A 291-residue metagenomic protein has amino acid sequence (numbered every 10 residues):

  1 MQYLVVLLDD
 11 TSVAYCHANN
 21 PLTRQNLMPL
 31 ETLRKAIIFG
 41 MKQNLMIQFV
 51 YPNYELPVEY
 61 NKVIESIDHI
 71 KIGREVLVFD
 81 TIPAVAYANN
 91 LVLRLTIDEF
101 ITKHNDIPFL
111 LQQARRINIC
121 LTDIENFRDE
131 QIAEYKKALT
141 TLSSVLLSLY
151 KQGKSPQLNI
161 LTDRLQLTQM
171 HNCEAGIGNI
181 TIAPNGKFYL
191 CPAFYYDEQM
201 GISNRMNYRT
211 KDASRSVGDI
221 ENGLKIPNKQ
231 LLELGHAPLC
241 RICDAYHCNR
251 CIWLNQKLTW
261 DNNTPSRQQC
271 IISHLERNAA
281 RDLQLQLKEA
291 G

Functional and structural regions predicted by a protein language model:
M1-K35, F39-Q43: Canonical Radical SAM [4Fe-4S] cluster-binding loop centered on the CxxxCxxC motif and its immediate flanking residues
Y3, L30-A133: Radical SAM/AdoMet-radical enzyme domain recognition
N118-A133, P156-Q169, A193-Q199: Flexible glycine/acidic-rich beta-alpha junction loops that bind and position SAM and/or redox cofactors in anaerobic
A138-R164, A193-H247: C-terminal accessory region of radical SAM enzymes
C173-I177: Short, small/polar residue-rich loop motifs at catalytic or cofactor-binding pockets
A183: Short, acidic, Ser/Thr-enriched surface-loop or helix-capping motifs
F188-Y189: Hydrophobic "anchor" residues
A237-G291: Radical SAM enzyme core and accessory elements
